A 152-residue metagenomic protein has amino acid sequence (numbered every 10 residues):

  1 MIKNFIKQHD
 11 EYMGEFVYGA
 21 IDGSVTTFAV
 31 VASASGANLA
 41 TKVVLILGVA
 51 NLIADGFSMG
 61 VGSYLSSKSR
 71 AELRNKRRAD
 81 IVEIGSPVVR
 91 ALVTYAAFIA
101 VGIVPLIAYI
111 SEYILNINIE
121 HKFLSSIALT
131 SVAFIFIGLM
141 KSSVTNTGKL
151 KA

Functional and structural regions predicted by a protein language model:
M1-Y109, N116, E120-A133, K141-S143: Hydrophobic, small-residue-rich transmembrane alpha-helices and their short perimembrane loops in multi-pass membrane
F136-A152: Interfacial loop-to-transmembrane junctions
